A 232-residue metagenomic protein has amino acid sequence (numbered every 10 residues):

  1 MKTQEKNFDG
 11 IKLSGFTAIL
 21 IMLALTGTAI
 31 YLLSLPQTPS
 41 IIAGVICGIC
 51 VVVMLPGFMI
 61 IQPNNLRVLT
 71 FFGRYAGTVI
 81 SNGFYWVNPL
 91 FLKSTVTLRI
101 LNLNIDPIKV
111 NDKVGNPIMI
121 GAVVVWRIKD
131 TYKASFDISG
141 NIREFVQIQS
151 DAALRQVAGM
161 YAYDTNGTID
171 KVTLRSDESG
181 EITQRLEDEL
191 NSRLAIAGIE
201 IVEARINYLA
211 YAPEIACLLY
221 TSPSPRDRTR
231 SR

Functional and structural regions predicted by a protein language model:
M1-M22: N-terminal membrane-targeting/pre-transmembrane regions
A24-Q37: Juxtamembrane "helix exit" motif at the C-terminal ends of alpha-helical transmembrane segments in multi-pass membrane
L35-G48: Hydrophobic alpha-helical transmembrane segments
M54-L66: Aromatic-capped interface at the extracytoplasmic side of an N-terminal signal-anchor transmembrane helix
V68-V87: Membrane-cytosol interface motif
F91, L98-Y208: Amphipathic, interface-forming alpha-helical segments with heptad-repeat character
E203-L219: Short, charged, surface-exposed interaction patches
Y220-R232: Single conserved hydrophobic/aromatic residue that forms the stacking wall/gate of nucleotide- or nucleobase-binding
